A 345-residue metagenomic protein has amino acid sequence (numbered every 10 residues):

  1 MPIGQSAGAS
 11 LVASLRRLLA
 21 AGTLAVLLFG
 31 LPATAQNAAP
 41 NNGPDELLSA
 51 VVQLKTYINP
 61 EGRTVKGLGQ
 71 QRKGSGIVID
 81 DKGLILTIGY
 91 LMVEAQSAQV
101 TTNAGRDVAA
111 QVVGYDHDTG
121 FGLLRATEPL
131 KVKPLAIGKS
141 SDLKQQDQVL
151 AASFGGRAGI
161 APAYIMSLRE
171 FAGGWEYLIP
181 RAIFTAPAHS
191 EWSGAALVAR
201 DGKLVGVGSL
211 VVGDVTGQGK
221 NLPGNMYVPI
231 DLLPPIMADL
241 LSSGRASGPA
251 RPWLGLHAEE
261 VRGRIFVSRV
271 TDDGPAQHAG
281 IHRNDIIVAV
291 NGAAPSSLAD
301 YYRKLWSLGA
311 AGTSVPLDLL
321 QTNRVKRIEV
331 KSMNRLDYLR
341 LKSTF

Functional and structural regions predicted by a protein language model:
A35-Y90, S97, K144, Q148-V149 (+3 more regions): N-terminal activation segment of mature serine protease catalytic domains
N37-D45, V132, R200, L204-V261 (+3 more regions): C-terminal cap/linker of serine protease catalytic domains
A39, G43, K133-P180, G213-Q218 (+1 more regions): Flexible, gly/ser-rich surface segments that form the specificity/activation loops bordering the active-site cleft
N59-E61, D80-G159, E191, P295-S296 (+3 more regions): Conserved active-site neighborhood of the chymotrypsin/trypsin-like protease fold
P60-K66, A95-S97, V132, S153-Y164 (+3 more regions): Active-site loop architecture of trypsin-fold serine endopeptidases
E61-G69, V113-G120, L168-I183, T216-K220 (+2 more regions): Gly/Ser-enriched beta-turn/beta-hairpin loop segments
K139-S140, A196, D201, P275-I286 (+1 more regions): A short glycine-leucine-enriched loop at secondary-structure breakpoints that most characteristically corresponds
A188-E191, D239-K304, L320, R324-K331 (+1 more regions): PDZ/PDZ-like groove recognition
